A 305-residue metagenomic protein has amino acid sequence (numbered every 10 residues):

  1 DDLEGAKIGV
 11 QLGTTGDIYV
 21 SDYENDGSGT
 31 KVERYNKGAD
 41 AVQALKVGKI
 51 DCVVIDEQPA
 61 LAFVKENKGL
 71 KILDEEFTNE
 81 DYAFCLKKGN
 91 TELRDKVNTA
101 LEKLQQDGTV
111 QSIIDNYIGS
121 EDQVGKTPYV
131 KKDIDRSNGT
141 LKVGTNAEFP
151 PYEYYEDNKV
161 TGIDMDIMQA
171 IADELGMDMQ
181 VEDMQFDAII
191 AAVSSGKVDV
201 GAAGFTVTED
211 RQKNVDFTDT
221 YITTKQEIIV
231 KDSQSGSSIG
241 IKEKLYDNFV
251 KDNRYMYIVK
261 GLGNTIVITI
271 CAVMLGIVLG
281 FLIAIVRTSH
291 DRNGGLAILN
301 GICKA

Functional and structural regions predicted by a protein language model:
D1-G38, E57-L61, K142-P151, V160-D173 (+1 more regions): Bilobed "Venus flytrap"/periplasmic-binding protein-like clamshell domains and structurally analogous long
D1-L3, N67-T78, Q169, D178-G236: Acidic, polar ligand-binding/catalytic clefts
A6-G9, T30, K37, K46-D56 (+3 more regions): Alpha-to-beta junction loops
K7, L12-T15, L61, A83-V124 (+2 more regions): Extended ligand-binding regions for polar small-molecule ligands
T15-E33, K68-E76, T99-N138, G240-Y246: Ligand-binding clefts/hinges and TM-proximal coupling segments of bilobed small-molecule sensing domains
R34, S112, N138-F205, K213 (+1 more regions): Extracytoplasmic small-molecule ligand-binding "clamshell" domains of the periplasmic binding protein/Venus flytrap
E57, L61-N98, E121-R136, A147 (+2 more regions): Periplasmic-binding protein-like
S237-A272, R292-A305: Periplasmic/extracellular loop-to-transmembrane helix junction in inner-membrane transport proteins
